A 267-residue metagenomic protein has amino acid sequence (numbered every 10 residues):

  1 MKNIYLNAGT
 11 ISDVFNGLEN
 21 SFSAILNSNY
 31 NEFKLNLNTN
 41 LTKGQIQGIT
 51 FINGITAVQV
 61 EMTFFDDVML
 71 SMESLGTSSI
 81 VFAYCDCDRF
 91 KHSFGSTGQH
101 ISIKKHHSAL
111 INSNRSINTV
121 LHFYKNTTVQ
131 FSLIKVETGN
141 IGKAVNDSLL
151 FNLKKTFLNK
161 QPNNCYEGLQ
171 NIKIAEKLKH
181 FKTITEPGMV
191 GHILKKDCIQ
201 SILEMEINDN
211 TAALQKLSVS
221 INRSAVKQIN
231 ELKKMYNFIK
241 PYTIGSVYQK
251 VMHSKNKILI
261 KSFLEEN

Functional and structural regions predicted by a protein language model:
M1-G76: N-terminal low-complexity or simple alpha-helical regulatory segments that function as activation/interaction modules
Y5, S93-N222, V226, Y236-N237 (+1 more regions): Alpha-helical bundle regulatory/interaction domains
Q59-E61, V81-C85, Q130-E137: Short hydrophobic beta-strand segments that form the core of ligand-binding sensory/regulatory domains
F64-D66, D88, T138: Beta-strand elements of well-folded, non-transmembrane domains
G76-G98: Glycine- and acidic-residue-biased ligand/ion/polar-headgroup-sensing regions
M205, N237-N267: Basic/polar phosphate-binding segments, predominantly the helix-turn-helix DNA-binding elements of transcriptional
